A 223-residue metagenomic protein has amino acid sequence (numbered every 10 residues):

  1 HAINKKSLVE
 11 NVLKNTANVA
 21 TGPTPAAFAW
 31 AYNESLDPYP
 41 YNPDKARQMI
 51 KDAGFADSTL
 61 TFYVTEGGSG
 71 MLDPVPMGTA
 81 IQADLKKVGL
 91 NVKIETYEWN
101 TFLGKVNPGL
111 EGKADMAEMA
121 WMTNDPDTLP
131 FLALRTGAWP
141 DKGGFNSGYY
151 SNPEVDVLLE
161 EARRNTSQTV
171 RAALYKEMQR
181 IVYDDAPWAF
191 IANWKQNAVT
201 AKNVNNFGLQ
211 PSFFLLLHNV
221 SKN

Functional and structural regions predicted by a protein language model:
H1-A83, K87, S151, E177: Append "and occasionally in soluble cytosolic enzymes with long acidic Gly/Pro-rich linkers
H1-E10, V155-R163, Q168-A172: Extended ligand-binding regions for polar small-molecule ligands
A2, A133, I181: Conserved catalytic core of Hanks-type protein kinase domains
E10, A53-G70, K113-A120, N165-K202: Bilobed periplasmic-binding protein-like "clamshell/Venus-flytrap" ligand-binding domains
A29-K45, N107-G112, F131-R164, A192-N223: Short, solvent-exposed loop/beta-turn-alpha elements that line the ligand-binding surface or hinge of extracytoplasmic
T79, A83-K93, E160-K176, S221-N223: Conserved C-terminal helix/tail region of periplasmic/extracytoplasmic solute-binding proteins
K86-A138, L174: Periplasmic binding protein-like
